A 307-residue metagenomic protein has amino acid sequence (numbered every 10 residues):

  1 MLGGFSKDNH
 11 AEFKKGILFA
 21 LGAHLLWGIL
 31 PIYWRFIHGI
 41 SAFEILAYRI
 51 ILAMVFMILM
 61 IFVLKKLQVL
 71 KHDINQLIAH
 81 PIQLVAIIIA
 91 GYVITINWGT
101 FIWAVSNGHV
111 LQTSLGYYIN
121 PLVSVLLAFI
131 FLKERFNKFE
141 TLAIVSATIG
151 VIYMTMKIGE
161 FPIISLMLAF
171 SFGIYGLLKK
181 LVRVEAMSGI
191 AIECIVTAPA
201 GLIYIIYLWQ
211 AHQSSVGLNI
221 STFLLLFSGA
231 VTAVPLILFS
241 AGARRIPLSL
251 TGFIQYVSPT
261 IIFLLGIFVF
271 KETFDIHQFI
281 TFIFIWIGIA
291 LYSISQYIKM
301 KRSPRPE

Functional and structural regions predicted by a protein language model:
M1-F19, V55-I88, K138, I190 (+3 more regions): Membrane-interface interhelical linkers
L2, I50, Y256, T260-E307: C-terminal-most transmembrane helix of multi-pass membrane proteins
L2-L46, I152-L181, P304-E307: Glycine-/small-residue-enriched transmembrane alpha-helix faces in small-molecule transporters and effluxers
L25-I29, Y33, I88-V105, M167-I174 (+3 more regions): Hydrophobic alpha-helical transmembrane segments of multi-pass membrane transport proteins, especially secondary
I37, I45, R49, A104-V105 (+6 more regions): Hydrophobic/aromatic residues within transmembrane alpha-helices of multi-pass small-molecule transporters
L52, F56, G116-I130, A200 (+2 more regions): Alpha-helical transmembrane segments of compact multi-pass small-molecule transporters, enriched in specific families
S114-I119, A186-V196, A233-F268: Helix-helix packing/entry segments at the starts of transmembrane helices
F136-T155, L168, Q278-Q296: Hydrophobic transmembrane alpha-helices of multi-pass small-molecule transport proteins
